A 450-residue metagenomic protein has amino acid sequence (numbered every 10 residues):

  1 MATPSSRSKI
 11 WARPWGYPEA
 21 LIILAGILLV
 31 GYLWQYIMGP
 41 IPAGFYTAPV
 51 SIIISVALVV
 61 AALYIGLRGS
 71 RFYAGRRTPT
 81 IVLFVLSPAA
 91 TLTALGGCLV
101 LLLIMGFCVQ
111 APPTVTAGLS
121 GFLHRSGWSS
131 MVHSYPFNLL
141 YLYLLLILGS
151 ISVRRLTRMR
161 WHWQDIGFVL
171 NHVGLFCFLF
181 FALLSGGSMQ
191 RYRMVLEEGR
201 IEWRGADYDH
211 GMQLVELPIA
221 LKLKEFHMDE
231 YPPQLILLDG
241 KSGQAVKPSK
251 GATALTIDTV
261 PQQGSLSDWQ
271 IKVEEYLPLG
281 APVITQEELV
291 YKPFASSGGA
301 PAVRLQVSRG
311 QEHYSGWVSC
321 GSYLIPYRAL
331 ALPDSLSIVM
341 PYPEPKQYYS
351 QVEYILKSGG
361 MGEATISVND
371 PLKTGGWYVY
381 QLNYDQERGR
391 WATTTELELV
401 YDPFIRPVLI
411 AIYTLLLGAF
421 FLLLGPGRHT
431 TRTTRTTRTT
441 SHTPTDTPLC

Functional and structural regions predicted by a protein language model:
A2-C450: Solvent-exposed, non-transmembrane regions of integral membrane proteins
